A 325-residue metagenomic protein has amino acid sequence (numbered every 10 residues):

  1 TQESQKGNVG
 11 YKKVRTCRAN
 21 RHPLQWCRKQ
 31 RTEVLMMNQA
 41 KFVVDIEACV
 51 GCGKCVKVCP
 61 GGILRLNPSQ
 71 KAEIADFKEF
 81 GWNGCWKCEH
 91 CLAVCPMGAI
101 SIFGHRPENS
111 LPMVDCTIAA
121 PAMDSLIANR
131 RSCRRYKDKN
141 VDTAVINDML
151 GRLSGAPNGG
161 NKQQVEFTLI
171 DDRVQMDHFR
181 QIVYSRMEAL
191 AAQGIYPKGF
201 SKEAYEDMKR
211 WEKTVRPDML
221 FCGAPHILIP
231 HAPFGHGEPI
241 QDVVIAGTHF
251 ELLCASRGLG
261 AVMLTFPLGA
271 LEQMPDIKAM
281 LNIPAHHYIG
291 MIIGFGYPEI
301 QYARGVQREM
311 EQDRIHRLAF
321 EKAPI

Functional and structural regions predicted by a protein language model:
Q2-S4, Q30-T32: Short, basic, low-complexity termini and linkers enriched in Ser/Thr/Gly/Pro that act as targeting/leader peptides
Y11-V14: Short linear segments in intrinsically disordered or otherwise low-structure-confidence regions
E33-I325: Acidic, surface-exposed loops and disordered segments
